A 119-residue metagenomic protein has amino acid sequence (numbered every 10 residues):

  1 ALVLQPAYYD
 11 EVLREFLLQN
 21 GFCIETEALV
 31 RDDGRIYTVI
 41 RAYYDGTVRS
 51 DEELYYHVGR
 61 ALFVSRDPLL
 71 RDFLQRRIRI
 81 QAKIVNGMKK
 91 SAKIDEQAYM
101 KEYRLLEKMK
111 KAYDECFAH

Functional and structural regions predicted by a protein language model:
A1-Y43: C-terminal substrate-binding/active-site "lid" region of AdoMet-derived donor-dependent transferases
G46, S50-H119: An accessory alpha-helical subdomain
